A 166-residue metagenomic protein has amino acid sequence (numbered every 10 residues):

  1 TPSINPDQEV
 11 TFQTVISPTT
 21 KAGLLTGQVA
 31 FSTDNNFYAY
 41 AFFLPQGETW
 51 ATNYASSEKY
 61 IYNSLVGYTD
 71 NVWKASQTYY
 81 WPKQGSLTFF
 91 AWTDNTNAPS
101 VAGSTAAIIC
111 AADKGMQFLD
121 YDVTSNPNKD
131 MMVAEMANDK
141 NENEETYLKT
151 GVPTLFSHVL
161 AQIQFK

Functional and structural regions predicted by a protein language model:
T1-K166: Short, low-hydrophobicity acidic/polar segments
